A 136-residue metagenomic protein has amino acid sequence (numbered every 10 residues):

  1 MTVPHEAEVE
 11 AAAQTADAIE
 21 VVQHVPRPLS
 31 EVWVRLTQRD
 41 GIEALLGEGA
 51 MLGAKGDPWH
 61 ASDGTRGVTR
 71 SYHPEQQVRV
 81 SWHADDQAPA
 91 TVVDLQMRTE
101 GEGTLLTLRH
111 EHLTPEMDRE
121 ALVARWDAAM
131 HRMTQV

Functional and structural regions predicted by a protein language model:
M1-E8, E111-V136: A conserved amphipathic terminal alpha-helix motif
M1-M51: Hydrophobic ligand-binding cavity/cleft-lining segments
W33-L36, W82, V123-W126: Tryptophan-centric aromatic hotspots in well-structured domains and transmembrane helices
R39, Q76, R132-M133: Generic hydrophobic alpha-helical segments
E43, A50-M51, D57-M117: Hydrophobic-ligand binding "helix-grip"
L52-K55, W126-A128: Juxtamembrane/interface motifs at transmembrane-helix termini
